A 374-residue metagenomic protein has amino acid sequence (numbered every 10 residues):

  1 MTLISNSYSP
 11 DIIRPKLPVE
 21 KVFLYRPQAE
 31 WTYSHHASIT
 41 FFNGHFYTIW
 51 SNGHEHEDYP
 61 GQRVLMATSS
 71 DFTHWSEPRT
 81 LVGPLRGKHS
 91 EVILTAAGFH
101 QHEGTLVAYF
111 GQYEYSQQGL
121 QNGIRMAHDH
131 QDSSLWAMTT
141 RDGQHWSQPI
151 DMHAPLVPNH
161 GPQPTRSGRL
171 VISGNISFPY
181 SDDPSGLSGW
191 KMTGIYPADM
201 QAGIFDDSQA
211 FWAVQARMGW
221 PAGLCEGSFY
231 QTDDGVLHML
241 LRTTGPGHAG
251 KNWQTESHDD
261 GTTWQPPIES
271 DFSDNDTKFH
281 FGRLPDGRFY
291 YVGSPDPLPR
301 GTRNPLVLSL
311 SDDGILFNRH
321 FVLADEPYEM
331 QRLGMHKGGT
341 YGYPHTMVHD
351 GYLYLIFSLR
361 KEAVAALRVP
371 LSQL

Functional and structural regions predicted by a protein language model:
M1-T32, T40-V92, Q101-D276, R283-H336 (+2 more regions): Beta-rich carbohydrate-recognition and catalytic domains
K278, G342-P344: Short glycine-rich, acidic/polar surface loops and turns
G338-T340: Outer-membrane beta-barrel pore domains
